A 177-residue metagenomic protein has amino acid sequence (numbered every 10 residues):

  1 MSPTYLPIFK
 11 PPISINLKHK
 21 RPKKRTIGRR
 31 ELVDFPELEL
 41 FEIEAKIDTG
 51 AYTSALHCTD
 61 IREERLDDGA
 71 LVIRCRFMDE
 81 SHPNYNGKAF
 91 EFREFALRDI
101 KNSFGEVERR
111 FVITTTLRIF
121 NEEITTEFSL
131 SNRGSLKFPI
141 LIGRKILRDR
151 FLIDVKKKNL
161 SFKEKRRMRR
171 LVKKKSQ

Functional and structural regions predicted by a protein language model:
S2-Q177: Pepsin/retropepsin-fold aspartyl endopeptidases
